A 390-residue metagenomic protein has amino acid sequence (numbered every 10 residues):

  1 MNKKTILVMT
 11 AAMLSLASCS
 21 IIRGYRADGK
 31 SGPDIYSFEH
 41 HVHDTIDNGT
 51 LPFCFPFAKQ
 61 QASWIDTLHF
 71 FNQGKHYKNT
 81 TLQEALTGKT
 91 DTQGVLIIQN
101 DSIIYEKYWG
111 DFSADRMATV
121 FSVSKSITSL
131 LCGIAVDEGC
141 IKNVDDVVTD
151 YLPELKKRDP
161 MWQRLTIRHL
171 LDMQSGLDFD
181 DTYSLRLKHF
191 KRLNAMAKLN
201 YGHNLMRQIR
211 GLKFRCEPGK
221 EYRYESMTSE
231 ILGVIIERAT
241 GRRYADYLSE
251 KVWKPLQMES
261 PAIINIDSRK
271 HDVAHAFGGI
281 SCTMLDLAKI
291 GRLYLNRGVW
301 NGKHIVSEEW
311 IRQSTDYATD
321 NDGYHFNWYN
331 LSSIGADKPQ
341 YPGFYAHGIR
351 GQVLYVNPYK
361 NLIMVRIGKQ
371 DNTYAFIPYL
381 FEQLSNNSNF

Functional and structural regions predicted by a protein language model:
M1-A27: Bacterial Sec-dependent N-terminal signal peptides
S18-F112, I141, G176, R210 (+1 more regions): N-terminal leader/targeting segments and the immediately adjacent pre-domain N-terminus
S20-Y36, A346-F390: Structured C-terminal helix/loop/strand segments within mature extracytoplasmic catalytic/sensor domains
D101, T119-V144, L170, L232-I236 (+1 more regions): Active-site SXXK
A114-D115, K191-S268, H275: Catalytic-site signature segments of enzymes, centered on catalytic residues
E138-D178, G211-K213, A239-F277, C282: Active-site helix/loop module of the DD-peptidase/beta-lactamase fold, centered on the serine-lysine SxxK catalytic
T228-I235, A276-V299, Q352-G368: Active-site-proximal alpha-helical segments within enzyme catalytic domains
E259-S260, N265, R312-I363: Active-site Gly/Thr loop motif
